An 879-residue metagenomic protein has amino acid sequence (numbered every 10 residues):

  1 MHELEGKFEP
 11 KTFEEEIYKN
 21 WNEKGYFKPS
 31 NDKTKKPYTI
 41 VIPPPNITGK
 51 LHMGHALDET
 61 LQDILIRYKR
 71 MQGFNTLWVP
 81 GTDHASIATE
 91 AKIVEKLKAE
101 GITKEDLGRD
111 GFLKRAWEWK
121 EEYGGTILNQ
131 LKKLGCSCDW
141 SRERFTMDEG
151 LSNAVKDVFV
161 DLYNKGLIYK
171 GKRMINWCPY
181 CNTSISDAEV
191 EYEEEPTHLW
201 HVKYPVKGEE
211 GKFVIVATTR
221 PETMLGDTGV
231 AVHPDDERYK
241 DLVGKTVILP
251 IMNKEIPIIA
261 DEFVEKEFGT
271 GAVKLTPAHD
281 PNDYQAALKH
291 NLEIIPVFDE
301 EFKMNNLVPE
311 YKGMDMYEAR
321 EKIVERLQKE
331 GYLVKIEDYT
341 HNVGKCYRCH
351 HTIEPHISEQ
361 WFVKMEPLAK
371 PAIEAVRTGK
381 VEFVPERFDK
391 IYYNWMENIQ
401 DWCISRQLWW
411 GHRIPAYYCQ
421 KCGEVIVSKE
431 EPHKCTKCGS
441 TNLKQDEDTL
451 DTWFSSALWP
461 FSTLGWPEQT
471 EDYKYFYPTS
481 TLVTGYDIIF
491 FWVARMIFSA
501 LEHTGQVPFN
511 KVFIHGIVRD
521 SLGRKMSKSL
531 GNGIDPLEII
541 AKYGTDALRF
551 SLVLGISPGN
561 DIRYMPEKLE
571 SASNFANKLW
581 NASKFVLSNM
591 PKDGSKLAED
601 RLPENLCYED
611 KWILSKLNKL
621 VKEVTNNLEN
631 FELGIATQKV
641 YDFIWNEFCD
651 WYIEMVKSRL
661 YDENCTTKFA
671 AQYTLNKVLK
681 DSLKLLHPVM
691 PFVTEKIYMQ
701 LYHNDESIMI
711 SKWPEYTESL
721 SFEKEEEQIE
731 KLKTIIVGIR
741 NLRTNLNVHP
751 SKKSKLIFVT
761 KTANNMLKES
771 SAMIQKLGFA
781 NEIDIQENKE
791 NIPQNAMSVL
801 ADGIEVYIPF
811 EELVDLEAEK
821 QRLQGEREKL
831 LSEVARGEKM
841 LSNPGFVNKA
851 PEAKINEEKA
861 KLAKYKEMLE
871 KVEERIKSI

Functional and structural regions predicted by a protein language model:
M1-M53, T76, V334, Y347 (+1 more regions): Non-catalytic terminal extensions that flank enzyme cores
H2, K7, E16, N20-K24 (+12 more regions): Residue patterns forming the tRNA-binding/recognition surfaces of aminoacyl-tRNA synthetases and related DALR
D32-I93, T146, V155, V216-T218 (+6 more regions): N-terminal catalytic cores of NTP/NDP-binding nucleotidyl/phosphoryl-transfer enzymes
K33-K35, P43-P44, V79-E90, E143-L151 (+3 more regions): Short, solvent-exposed turn/loop segments enriched in Gly/Ser/Thr/Pro and often Arg
A56-I64, V214-P250, V273-D280, H290-P296 (+3 more regions): Extended active-site and interfacial segments that coordinate phosphate-rich ligands in large catalytic machineries
R67-N75, K96-R109, N129, K133-C138 (+19 more regions): Secondary-structure transition/capping motifs at alpha-helix termini and the adjoining loop/turn into the next element
H201, N394-F454, L458, E502-T545 (+1 more regions): Feature 926 captures the class I aminoacyl-tRNA synthetase adenylation module centered on the KMSKS loop
N253-I259, E447-Y477, N646, D650-I653: Active-site-adjacent "gating/activation" loops or surface patches in catalytic cores
